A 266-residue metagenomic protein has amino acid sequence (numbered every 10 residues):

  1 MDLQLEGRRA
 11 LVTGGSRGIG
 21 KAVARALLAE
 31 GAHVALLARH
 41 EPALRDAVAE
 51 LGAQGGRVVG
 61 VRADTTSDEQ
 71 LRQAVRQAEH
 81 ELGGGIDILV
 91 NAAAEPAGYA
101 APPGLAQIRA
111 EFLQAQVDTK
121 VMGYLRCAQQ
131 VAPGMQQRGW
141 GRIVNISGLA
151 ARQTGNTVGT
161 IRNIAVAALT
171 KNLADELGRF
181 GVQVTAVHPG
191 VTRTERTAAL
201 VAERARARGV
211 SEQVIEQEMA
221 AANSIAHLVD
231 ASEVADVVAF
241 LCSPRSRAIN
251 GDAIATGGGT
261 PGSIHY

Functional and structural regions predicted by a protein language model:
R9, S16-R17: Conserved glycine-rich cofactor-binding loop
G18-I19, P102, A239, N250-Y266: Short C-terminal tail/terminal secondary-structure segment of NAD(P)H-dependent dehydrogenase/reductase domains
E41, R62-A74, A110: The beta1-alpha1 cofactor-binding region of Rossmann-like NAD(H)/NADP(H)-dependent oxidoreductases
R72, A94-Q114, Q137, V158: Conserved mid-core segment of classical short-chain dehydrogenase/reductases
D87, A106-R126, W140, V144 (+1 more regions): Catalytic Tyr-X3-Lys loop
E95-P96, A110, R142-R179, G190-T192: Catalytic loop of short-chain dehydrogenase/reductase
A115-Q137, A174-D175, S243: Amphipathic alpha-helical dimer-interface segment in Rossmann-like NAD(P)H-dependent oxidoreductases
G178, Q183, I249-G251: Short, small/polar-rich loop/turn modules that mediate ligand/substrate recognition or access, typified
